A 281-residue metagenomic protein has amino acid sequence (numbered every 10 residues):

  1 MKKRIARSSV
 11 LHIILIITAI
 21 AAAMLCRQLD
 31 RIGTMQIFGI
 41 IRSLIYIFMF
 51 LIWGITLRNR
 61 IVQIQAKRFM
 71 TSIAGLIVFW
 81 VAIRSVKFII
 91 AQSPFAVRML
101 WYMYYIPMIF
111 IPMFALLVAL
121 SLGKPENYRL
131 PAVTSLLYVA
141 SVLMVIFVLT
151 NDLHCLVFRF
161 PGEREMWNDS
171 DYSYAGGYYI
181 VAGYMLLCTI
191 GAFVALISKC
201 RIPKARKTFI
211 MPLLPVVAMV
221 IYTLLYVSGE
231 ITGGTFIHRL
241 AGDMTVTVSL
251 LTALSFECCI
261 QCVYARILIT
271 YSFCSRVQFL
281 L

Functional and structural regions predicted by a protein language model:
K2-I16, G123-N151, R206-V217: The cytoplasmic-loop to transmembrane-helix boundary for the fourth helix
K2-I5, T56-M70, P94, L120-V133 (+2 more regions): Membrane-interface helix-boundary motifs at transmembrane edges
K2-V10, A21, C26-M35, R42 (+1 more regions): Interfacial "cap-and-anchor" motif at the non-cytosolic start of specific transmembrane alpha-helices
S9-I14, L29-Y46, M144-A195, H238-G242: Extracellular-loop-to-transmembrane junctions of the mid-late helices
A22-G33, A82-F95, F147-R164, T223-F236: Juxtamembrane "helix-exit" motif on the non-cytosolic side of transmembrane helices
M35-M49, Q63-T150, G176-G183, R239-M244: Individual alpha-helical transmembrane segments in multi-pass integral membrane proteins
M49-T56, F114-L122, Y179-P203, T252-V263: Alpha-helical transmembrane segments in multipass membrane proteins, preferentially the mid-helix core
N59-A82, T134-V139, Y172-G229: Alpha-helical transmembrane segments of multi-pass integral membrane proteins
